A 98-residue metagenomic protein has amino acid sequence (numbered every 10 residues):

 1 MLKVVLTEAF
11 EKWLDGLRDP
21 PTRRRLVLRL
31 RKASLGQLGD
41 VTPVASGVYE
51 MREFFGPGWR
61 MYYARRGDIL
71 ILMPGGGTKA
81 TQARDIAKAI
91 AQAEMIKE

Functional and structural regions predicted by a protein language model:
M1-K3, V48: A residue-level signal for beta-strand positions that form part of recognition/binding surfaces within mature
K3-V4, K12, P20-R23, V27 (+3 more regions): Enriched for short, Lys/Arg-rich terminal
T7: Residue-level signal for threonine
L28-F55: A short, surface-exposed loop/turn module that caps and links secondary-structure elements
